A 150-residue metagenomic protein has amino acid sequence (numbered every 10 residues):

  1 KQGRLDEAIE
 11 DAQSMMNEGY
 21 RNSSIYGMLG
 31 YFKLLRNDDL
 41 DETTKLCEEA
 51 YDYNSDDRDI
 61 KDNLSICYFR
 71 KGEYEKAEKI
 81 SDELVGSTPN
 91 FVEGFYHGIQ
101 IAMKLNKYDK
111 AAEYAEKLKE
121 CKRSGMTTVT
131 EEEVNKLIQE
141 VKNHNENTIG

Functional and structural regions predicted by a protein language model:
K1, L35-R36, R70, K104 (+2 more regions): Register position in tetratricopeptide repeats
S14-N17, E48-D52, D82-G86, E120: Conserved structural position within tetratricopeptide repeats
Q100-M126: TPR/TPR-like (Sel1-like) alpha-helical repeat modules
